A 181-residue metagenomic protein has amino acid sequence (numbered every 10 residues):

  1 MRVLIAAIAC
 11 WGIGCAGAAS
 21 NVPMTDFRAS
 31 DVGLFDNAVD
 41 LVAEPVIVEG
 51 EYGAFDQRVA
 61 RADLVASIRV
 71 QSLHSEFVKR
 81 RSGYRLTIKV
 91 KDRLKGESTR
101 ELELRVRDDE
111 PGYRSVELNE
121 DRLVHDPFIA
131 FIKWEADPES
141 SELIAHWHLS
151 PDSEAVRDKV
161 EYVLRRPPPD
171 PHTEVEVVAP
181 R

Functional and structural regions predicted by a protein language model:
V3-G12: Sec-dependent N-terminal signal peptides
C15-R181: Transition segments tied to proteolytic processing and entry into folded domains
